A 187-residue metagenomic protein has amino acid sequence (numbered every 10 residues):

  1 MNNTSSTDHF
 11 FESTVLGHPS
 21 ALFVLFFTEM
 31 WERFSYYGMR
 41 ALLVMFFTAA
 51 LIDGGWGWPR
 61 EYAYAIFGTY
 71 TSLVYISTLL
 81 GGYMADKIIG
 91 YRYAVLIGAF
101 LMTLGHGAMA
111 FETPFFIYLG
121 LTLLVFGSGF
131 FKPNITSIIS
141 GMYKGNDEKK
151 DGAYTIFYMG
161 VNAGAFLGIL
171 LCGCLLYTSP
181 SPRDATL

Functional and structural regions predicted by a protein language model:
L42-Y62: Short amphipathic helix-loop junctions that connect adjacent transmembrane helices in Major Facilitator Superfamily/SLC
G68-G82: Central cavity-lining transmembrane alpha-helices of secondary-active solute carriers, predominantly the Major
L79-G98: Conserved MFS/SLC helix-loop-helix module at the cytosolic interface between two early adjacent transmembrane helices
F100-T113: C-terminal ends and interior cores of transmembrane alpha-helices in multi-pass membrane transporters/permeases
F111-L121: Helix-loop junctions at membrane interfaces in 12-TM secondary transporters
F131-K144: Intracellular juxtamembrane helix-capping segments at the cytosolic ends of symmetry-related transmembrane helices
Y154-I169: Glycine-rich segments within core transmembrane alpha-helices of 12-TM secondary carriers
Y177-P182: Conserved small/polar residues in nucleotide/adenosyl-binding loops
